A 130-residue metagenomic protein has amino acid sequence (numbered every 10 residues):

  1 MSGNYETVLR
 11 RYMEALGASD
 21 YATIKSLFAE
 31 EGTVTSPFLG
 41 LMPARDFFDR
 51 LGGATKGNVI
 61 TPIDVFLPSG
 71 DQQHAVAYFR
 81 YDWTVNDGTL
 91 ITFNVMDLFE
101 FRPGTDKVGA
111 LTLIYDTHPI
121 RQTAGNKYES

Functional and structural regions predicted by a protein language model:
M1-E30, K127-S130: Short, low-complexity N-terminal intrinsically disordered segments enriched in polar/charged residues
M1-S2, P37-G40, G88: Alpha-helix initiation/capping motif
V8-L9, S36, T84: Residue-level detector of alpha-helix boundaries and kinks
Y12, Y21, F28, F47-F48 (+2 more regions): Aromatic side chains
A18-K25, A29-H74: A solvent-exposed, acidic/Ser-Thr-rich amphipathic alpha-helical stretch
D49-S130: A beta-strand edge to alpha-helix "cap/lid" segment located at domain peripheries
